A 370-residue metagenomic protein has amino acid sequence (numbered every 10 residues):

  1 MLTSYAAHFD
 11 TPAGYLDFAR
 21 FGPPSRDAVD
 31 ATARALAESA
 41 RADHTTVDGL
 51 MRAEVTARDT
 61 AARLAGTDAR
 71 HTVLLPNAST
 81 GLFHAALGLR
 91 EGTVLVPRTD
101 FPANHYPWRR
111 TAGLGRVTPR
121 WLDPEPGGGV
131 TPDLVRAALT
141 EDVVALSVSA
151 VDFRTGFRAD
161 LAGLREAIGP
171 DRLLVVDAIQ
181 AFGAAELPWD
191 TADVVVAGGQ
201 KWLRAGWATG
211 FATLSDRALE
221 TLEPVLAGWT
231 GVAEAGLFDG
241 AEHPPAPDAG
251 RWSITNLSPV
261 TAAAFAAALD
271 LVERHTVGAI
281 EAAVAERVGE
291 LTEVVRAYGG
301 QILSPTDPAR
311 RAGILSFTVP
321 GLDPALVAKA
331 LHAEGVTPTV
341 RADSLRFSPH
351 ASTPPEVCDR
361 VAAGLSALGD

Functional and structural regions predicted by a protein language model:
M1-D370: Pyridoxal 5′-phosphate
